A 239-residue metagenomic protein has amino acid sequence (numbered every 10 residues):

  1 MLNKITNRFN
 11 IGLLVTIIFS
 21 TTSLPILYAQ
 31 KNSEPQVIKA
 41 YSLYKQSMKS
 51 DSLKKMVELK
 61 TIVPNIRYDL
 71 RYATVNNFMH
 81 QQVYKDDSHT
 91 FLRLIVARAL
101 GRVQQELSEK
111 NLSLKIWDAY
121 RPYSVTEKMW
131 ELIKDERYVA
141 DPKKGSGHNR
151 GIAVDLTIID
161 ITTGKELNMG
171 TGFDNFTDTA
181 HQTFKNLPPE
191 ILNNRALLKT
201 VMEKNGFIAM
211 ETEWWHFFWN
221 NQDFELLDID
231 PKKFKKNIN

Functional and structural regions predicted by a protein language model:
M1-S33: Bacterial Sec-dependent N-terminal signal peptides
L2-T6, D69, H216: Intrinsically disordered, low-complexity sequence elements enriched in Ser/Thr/Gly/Pro
Y28-W117, L132, E136-T212, F218-N239: Extracytoplasmic cell-surface/polysaccharide-interacting catalytic and binding patches
P122: Segments that shape or occlude catalytic/ligand-binding pockets
T126: Aromatic-lined carbohydrate-binding/catalytic grooves of carbohydrate-active enzymes
